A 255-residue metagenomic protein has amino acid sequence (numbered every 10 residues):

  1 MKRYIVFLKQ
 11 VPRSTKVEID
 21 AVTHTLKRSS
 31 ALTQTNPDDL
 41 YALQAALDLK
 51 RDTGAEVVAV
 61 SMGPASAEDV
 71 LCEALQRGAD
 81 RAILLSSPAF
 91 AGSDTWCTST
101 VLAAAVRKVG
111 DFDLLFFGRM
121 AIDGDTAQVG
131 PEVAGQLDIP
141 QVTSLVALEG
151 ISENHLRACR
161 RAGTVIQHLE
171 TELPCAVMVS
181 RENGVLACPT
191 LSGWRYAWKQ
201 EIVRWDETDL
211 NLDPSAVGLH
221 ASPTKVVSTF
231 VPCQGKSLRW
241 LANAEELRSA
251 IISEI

Functional and structural regions predicted by a protein language model:
M1-I255: N-terminal glycine-rich FAD/FM-binding segment characteristic of electron-transfer flavoproteins
